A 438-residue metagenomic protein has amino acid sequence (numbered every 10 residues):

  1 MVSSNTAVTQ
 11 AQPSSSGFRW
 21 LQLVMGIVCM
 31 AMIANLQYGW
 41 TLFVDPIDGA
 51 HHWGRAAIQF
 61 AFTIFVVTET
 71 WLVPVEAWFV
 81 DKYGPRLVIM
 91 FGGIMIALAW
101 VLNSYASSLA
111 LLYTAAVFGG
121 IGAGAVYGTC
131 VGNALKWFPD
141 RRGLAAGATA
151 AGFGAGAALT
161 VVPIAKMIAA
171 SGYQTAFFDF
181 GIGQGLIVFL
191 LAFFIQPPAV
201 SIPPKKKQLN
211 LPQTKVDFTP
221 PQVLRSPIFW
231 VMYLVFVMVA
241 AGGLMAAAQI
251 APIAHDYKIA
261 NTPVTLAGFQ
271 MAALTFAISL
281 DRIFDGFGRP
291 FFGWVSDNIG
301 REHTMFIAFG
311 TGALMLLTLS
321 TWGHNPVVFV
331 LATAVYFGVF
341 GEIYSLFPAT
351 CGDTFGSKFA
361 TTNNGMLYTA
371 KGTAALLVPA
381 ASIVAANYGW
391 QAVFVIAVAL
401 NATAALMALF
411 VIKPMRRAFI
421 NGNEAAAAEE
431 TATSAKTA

Functional and structural regions predicted by a protein language model:
A31, A99, A110-G124, V237 (+1 more regions): Hydrophobic core of transmembrane alpha-helices in multi-pass small-molecule transporters, especially MFS/SLC-type
W40-V44, L224-F292: Extracytoplasmic gate region of multi-pass secondary transporters
I47, A125-F138, A146, E342-F355: Intracellular juxtamembrane helix-capping segments at the cytosolic ends of symmetry-related transmembrane helices
I47-D48, F79-V80, L159-S171, A254-H255 (+2 more regions): Interfacial helix-cap and linker-helix signal at transmembrane-aqueous boundaries of multi-pass secondary transporters
W71-L109, S296-E302: Conserved MFS/SLC helix-loop-helix module at the cytosolic interface between two early adjacent transmembrane helices
F153-A199: Helix-loop-helix hairpin linking two adjacent transmembrane segments in secondary transporters
A157, T354-Y388: A late C-terminal transmembrane helix in Major Facilitator Superfamily
A273-T350: C-terminal transmembrane helical hairpin of 12-TM major facilitator-type secondary transporters
